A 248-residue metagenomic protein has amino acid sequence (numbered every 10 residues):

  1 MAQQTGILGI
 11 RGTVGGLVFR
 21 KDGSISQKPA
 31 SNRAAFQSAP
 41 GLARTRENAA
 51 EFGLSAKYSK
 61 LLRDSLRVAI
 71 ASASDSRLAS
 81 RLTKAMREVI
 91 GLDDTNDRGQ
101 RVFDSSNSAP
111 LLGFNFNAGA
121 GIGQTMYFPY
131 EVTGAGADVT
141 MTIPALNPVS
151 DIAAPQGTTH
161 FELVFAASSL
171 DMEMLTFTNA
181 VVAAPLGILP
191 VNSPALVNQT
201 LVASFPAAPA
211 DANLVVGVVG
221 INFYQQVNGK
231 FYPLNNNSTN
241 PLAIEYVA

Functional and structural regions predicted by a protein language model:
M1-A120: Long, polar/Ser/Thr-enriched low-complexity segments that form simple helices or flexible linkers at protein ends
R33, L42-R44, A50-G53, T83-M86 (+4 more regions): Glycine-rich loops and low-complexity Gly/Arg-rich segments that provide flexible linkers or classic glycine-based
I90-N236: Charged linear interaction tracts used for macromolecular binding and regulation
P233-V247: Low-complexity, polybasic segments enriched for Lys interleaved with small residues
